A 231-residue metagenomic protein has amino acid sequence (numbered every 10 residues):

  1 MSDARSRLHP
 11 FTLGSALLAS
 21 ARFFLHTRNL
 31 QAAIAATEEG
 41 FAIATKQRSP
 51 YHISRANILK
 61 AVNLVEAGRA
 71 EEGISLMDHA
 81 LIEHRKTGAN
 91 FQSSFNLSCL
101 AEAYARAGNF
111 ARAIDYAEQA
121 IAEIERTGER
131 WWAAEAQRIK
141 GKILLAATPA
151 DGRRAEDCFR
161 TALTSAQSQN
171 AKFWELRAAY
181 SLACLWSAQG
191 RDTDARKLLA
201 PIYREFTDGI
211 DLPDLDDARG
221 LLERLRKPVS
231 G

Functional and structural regions predicted by a protein language model:
M1-G231: Helix-coil-helix junctions within alpha-helical repeat/solenoid scaffolds
